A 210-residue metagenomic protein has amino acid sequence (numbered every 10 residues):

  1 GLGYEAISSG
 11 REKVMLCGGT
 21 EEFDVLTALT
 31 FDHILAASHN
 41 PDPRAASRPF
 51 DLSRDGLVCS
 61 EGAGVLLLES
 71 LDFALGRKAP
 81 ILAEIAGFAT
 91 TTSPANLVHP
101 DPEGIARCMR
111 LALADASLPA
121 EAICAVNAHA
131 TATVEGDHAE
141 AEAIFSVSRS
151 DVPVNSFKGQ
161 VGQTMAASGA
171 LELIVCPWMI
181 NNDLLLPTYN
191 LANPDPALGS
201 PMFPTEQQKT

Functional and structural regions predicted by a protein language model:
G1-L2, I34-C59, A141-A170: Conserved catalytic cysteine-centered active-site region of acyl-thioester-dependent Claisen-condensing enzymes
G1-T20, V58-A79, T164-L185: Active-site-proximal alpha-helical scaffold in enzymes
G3, F31, L67, I85 (+3 more regions): Conserved small-residue
E12-T20, P80-F88, E121-A128, P153-G159 (+1 more regions): Beta-strand segments within the central parallel beta-sheet cores of soluble alpha/beta enzyme folds
E22-S47, T90-R107, T131-A143, A167 (+1 more regions): Active-site-adjacent elements of ketosynthase-type condensing enzymes
D42-L118, C124-A125, T210: Condensing-enzyme catalytic core mediating Claisen C-C bond formation in acyl metabolism
C108-A116, V147, C176-I180: Stable alpha-helical structural segments in soluble proteins, enriched in small hydrophobic residues
